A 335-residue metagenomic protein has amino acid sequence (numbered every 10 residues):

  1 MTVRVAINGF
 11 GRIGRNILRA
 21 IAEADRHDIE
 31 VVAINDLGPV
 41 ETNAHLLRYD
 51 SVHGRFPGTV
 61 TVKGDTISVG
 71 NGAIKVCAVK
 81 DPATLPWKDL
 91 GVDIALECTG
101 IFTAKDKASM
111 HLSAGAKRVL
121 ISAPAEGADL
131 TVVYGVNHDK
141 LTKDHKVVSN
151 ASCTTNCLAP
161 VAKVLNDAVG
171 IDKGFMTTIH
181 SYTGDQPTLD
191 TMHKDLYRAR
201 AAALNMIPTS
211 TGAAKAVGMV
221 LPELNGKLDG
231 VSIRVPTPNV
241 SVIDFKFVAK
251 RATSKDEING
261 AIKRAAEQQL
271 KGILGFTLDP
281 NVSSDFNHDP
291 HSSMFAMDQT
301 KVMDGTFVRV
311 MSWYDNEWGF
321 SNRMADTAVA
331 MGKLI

Functional and structural regions predicted by a protein language model:
M1-A199, D326, L334-I335: N-terminal Rossmann-like NAD(P) cofactor-binding subdomain of oxidoreductases, focused on the glycine-rich
R4-A6, V148-S149, I243-A249, V308-Y314: Short glycine-rich or small-residue beta-strand-to-loop segments that form or flank ligand, phosphate, metal/Fe-S
A20, N259-A261, R323-T327: Composition- and surface-driven signal marking solvent-exposed, interaction-prone regions in large proteins
E23-P86, G170-K173, T178-V308: C-terminal substrate-binding/catalytic lobe of Rossmann-fold NAD(P)-dependent oxidoreductases
T99-G100, C153, T209, K250 (+1 more regions): Structured loop/turn residues at secondary-structure junctions
N156, A252-T253, W318-G319: A generic structural signal for alpha-helix starts
P290-I335: NAD(P)-dependent Rossmann-like dehydrogenase/reductase catalytic/cofactor-binding core
